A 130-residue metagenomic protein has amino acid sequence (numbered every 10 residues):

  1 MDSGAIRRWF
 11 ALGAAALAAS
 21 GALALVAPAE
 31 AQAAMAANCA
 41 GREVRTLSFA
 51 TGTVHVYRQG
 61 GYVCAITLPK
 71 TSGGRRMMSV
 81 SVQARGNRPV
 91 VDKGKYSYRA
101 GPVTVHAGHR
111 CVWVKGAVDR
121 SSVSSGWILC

Functional and structural regions predicted by a protein language model:
M1-E43, L47: N-terminal prepro-regions of secreted/extracellular proteins
Q32-C130: Post-signal peptide N-terminal regions of Sec-secreted extracellular proteins
